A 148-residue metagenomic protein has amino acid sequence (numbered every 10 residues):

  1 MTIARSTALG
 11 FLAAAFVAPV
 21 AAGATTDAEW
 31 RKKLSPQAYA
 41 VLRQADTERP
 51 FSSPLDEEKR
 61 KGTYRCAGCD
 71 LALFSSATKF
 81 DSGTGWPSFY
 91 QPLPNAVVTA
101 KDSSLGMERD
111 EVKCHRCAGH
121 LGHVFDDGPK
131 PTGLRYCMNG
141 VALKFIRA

Functional and structural regions predicted by a protein language model:
M1-A15: N-terminal secretory signal peptides and thylakoid transit peptides that target proteins across membranes
A14-T26: Bacterial Sec-dependent signal peptides at the C-terminal "C-region" and cleavage site
A24-T26, R31-R65, D70-A148: A short Gly-Trp-Pro
